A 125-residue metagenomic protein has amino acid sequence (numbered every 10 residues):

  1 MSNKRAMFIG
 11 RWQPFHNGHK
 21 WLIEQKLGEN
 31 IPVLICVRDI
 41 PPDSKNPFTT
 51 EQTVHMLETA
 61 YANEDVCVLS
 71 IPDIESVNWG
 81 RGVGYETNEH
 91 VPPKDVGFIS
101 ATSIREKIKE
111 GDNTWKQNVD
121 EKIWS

Functional and structural regions predicted by a protein language model:
M1-S125: Nucleotidyltransferase catalytic core that binds NTPs
